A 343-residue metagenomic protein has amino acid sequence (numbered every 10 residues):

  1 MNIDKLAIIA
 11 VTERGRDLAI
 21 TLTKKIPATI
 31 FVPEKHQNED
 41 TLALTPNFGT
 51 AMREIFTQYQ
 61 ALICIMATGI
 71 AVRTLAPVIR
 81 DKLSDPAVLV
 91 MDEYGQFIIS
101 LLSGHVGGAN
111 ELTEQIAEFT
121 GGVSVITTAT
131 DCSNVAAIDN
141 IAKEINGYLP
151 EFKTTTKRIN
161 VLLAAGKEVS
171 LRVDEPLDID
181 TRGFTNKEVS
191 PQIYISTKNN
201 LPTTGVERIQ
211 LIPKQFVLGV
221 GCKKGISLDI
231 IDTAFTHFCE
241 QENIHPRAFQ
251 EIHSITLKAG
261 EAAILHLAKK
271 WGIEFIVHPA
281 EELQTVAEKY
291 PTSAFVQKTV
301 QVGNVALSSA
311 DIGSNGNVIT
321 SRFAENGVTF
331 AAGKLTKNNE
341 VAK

Functional and structural regions predicted by a protein language model:
N2-I8: Extreme N-terminal starter segment of soluble prokaryotic enzymes
I3, P213-Q215, E325: A general secondary-structure signal for short beta-strands and their flanking turns/coil in non-transmembrane regions
I8, N317-K343: Extended alpha-helical regions
V11-T21, K25-A28, H36, L42-N47 (+8 more regions): Conserved mixed alpha/beta catalytic, RNA-binding, or beta-rich assembly cores of soluble enzyme, regulatory
T29-F31, V125, E274-H278: General small-molecule cofactor/ligand-binding pocket signal
A43-T57, Y290-A294, V302-A306: Glycine-rich, anion-gripping cofactor-binding loops and their flanking helix/strand elements in enzyme active sites
T236, H253-A310, S314-V318, R322-V328: C-terminal non-catalytic interaction/assembly regions of soluble proteins
